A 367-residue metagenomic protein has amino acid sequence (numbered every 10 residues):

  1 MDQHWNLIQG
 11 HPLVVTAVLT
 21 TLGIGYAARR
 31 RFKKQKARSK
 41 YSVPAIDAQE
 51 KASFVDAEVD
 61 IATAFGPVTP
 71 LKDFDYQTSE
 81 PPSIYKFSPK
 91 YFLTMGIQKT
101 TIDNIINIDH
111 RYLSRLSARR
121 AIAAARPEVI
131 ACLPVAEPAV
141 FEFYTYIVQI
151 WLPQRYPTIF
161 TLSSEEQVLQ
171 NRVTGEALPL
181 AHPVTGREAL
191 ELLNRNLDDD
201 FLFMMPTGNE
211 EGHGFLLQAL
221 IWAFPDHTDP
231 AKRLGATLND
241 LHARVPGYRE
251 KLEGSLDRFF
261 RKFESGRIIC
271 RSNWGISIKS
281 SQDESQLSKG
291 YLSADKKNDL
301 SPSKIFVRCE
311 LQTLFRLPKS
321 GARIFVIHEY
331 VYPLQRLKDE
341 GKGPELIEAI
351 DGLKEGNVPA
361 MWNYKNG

Functional and structural regions predicted by a protein language model:
D2-T20, A27-G367: Extended, well-ordered protein cores
